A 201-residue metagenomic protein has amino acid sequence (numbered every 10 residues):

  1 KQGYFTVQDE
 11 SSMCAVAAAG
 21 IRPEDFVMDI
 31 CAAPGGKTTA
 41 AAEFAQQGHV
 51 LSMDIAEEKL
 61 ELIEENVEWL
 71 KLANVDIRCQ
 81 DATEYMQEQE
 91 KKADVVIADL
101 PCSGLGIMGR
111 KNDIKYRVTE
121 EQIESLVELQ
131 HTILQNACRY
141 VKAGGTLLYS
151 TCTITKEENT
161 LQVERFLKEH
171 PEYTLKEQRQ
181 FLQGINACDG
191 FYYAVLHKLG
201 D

Functional and structural regions predicted by a protein language model:
K1-D201: S-adenosylmethionine
